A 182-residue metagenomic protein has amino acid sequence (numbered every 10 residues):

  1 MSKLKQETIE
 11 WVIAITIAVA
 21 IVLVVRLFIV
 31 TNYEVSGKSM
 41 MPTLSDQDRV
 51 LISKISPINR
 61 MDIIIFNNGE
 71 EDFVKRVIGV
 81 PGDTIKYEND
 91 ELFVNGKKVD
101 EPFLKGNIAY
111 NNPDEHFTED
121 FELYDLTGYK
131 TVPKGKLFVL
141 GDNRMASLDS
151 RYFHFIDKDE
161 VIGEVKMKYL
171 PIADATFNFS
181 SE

Functional and structural regions predicted by a protein language model:
M1-T8, A18, V22: Intrinsically disordered, low-complexity segments of exported/surface proteins
S2-K5, I13, D46, I52-E182: Soluble "head" domains of membrane/secretory-pathway proteins
V12-F28: Hydrophobic membrane-insertion alpha-helices, especially the h-region of bacterial N-terminal signal peptides
V24-M41: Aromatic-capped interface at the extracytoplasmic side of an N-terminal signal-anchor transmembrane helix
V35-K38, D48-I52: Short alpha-helix capping/helix-loop boundary micro-motifs
